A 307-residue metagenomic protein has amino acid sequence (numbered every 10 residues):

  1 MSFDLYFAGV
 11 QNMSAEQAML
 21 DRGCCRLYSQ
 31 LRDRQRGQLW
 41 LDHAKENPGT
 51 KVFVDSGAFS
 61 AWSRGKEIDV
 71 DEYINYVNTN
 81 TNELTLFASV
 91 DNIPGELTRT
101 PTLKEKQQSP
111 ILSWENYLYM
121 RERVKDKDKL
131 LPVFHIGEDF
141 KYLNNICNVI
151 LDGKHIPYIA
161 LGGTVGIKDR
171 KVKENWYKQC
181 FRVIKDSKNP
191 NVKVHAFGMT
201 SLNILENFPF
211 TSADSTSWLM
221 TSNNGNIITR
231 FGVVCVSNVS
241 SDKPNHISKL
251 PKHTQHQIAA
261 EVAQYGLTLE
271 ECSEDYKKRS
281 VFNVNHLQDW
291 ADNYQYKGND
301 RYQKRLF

Functional and structural regions predicted by a protein language model:
M1-K125, Y296-F307: Non-catalytic, usually N-terminal nucleic-acid engagement modules in DNA/RNA processing proteins
M1-L20, D71-I74, N78, A88 (+5 more regions): Alpha/beta catalytic cores of nucleotide-metabolism and tRNA/nucleoside-modifying enzymes
I74-S222: Eukaryote-skewed repeat-based solenoidal scaffolds used as protein-protein interaction platforms, primarily
